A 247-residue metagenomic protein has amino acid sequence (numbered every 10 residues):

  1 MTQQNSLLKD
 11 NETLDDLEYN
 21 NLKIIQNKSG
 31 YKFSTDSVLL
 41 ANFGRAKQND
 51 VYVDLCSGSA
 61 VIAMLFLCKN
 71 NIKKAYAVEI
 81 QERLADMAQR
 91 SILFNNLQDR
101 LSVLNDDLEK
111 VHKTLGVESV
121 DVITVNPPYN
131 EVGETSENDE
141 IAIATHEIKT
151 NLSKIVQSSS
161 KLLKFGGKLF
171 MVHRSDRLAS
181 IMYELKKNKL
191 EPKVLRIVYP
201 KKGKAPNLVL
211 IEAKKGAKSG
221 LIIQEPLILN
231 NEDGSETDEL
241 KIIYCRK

Functional and structural regions predicted by a protein language model:
N5-K47: Class I SAM-dependent transferase core
I25, S102-L104, K193-R196: General small-molecule cofactor/ligand-binding pocket signal
Y31-F33, S59, G203: Short glycine/threonine-rich catalytic loop with a Thr-x-Gly-x-Asp
L40, N126, I155, A213: Residue-level signal for inorganic ion chemistry
F43-S136: Conserved SAM/SAH cofactor-binding pocket of Class I
P127-K154: Mobile active-site "lid"/loop adjacent to the S-adenosyl-L-methionine
T150-P206, L210: Conserved Class I SAM-dependent methyltransferase catalytic core
K204-K247: SAM/dcSAM-binding transferase cores
